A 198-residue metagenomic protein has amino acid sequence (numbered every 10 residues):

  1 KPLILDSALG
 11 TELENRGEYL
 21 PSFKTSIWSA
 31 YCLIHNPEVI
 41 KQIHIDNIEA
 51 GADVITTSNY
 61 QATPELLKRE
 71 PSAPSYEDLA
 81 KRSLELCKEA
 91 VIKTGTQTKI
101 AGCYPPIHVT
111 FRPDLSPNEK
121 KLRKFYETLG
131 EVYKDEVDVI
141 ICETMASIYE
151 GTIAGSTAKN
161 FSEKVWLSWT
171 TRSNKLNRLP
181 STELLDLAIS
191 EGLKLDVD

Functional and structural regions predicted by a protein language model:
K1-D198: Domain-level signal for soluble alpha/beta catalytic cores
